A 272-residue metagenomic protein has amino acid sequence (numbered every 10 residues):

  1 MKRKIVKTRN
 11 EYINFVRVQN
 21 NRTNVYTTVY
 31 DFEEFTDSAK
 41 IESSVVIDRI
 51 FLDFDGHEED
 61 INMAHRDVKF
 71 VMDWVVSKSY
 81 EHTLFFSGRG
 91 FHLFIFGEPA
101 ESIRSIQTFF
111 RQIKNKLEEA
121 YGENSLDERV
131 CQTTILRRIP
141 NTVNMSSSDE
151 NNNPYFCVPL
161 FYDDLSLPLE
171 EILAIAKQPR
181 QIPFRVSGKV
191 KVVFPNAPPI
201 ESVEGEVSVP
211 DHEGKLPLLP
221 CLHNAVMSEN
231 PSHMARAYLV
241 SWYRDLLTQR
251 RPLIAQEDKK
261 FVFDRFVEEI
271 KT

Functional and structural regions predicted by a protein language model:
M1-R89, I95-Q112, E118, H212-G214 (+2 more regions): Signature for HUH/AEP ssDNA processing cores
K7, S38-I47, Q107, R111-E213 (+1 more regions): C-terminal accessory nucleic-acid interaction domains of nucleic acid-metabolism proteins
E11-R17, N24, Q112, E171 (+4 more regions): Exposed alpha-helical structural elements
D48-I50, F91, I135-R137, V240: Structural beta-strand/beta-sheet cores of well-ordered domains, especially the beta-sheet scaffolds that support
L52, C157, F161-P168, K259-T272: Extended, compositionally biased low-complexity polar/Lys-Gly-rich tracts and adjacent boundary/linker regions are
D60, M72, G90-S102, V143-S147 (+1 more regions): Modules that initiate DNA replication and primer synthesis
T83-S87, L126-V130, T272: A generic structural motif
S87-R89, C131-I135, R236: Short, conserved alpha-helical segments within structured domains
